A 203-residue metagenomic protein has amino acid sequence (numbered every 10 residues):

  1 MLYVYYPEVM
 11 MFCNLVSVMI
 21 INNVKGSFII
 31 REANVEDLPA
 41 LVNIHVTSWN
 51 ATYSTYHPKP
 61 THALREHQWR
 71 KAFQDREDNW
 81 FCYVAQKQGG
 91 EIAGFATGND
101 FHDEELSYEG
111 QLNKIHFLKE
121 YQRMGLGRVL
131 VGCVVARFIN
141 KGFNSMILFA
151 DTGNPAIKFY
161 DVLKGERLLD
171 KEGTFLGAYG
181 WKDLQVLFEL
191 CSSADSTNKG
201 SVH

Functional and structural regions predicted by a protein language model:
Y5-E36, V186-H203: Conserved N-terminal entry element of GNAT/NAT acetyltransferase domains
I21-N23, E32-L38, N43-K119, V131-C133 (+4 more regions): Acetyl-CoA-dependent GNAT
E105, K114-G132, I139-K141, D151-K158 (+1 more regions): Conserved glycine-rich acetyl-CoA-binding loop
N144-I157, V162-H203: C-terminal "cap" of GNAT-fold acetyltransferases
